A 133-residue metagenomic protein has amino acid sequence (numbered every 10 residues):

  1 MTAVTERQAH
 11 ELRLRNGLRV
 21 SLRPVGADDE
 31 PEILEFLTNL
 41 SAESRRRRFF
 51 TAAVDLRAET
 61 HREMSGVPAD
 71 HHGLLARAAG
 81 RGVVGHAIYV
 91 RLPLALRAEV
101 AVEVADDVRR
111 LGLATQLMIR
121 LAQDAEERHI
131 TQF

Functional and structural regions predicted by a protein language model:
M1-N16: Short acidic N-proximal helix/loop "leader" segments that mark the beginning of a domain or an inter-domain linker
V20-E32: A short beta-loop-alpha structural element at the N-terminal edge of CoA-dependent acyl/N-acetyltransferase catalytic
R48-E99: Acetyl-CoA-dependent GNAT
R77, V90-P93, E99-R110, L121-A125: A short, internal acetyl-CoA/4′-phosphopantetheine-binding micro-motif in the GNAT/acyltransferase core
D124-F133: Conserved GNAT acetyl-CoA-binding A-motif
